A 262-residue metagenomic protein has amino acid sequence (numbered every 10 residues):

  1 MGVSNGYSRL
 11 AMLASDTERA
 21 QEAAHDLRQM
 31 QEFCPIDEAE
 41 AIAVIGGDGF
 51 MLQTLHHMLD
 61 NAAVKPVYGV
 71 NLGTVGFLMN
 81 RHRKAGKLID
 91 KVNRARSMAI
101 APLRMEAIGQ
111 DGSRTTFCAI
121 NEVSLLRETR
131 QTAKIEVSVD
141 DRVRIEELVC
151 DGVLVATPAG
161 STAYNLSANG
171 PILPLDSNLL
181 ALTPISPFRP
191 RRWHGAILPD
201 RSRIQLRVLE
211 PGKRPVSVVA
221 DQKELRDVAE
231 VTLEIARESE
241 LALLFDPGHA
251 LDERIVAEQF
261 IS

Functional and structural regions predicted by a protein language model:
M1-I45, M51-D60, H82-A99, A107-F117: ATP/NTP phosphate-donor binding region
S15, G73-G152: Catalytic core of DAGKc-family lipid kinases
A43, N71, V123, Q222: A residue-level signal for conserved active-site and pocket-lining positions in enzyme catalytic cores
G47-F50, G73-V75, A159-S161: Short glycine-rich anion-binding loops that position phosphate/pyrophosphate groups of nucleotides and phosphorylated
D60-A63, L173-P174, A196-L198: Short, conserved loop/helix-junction motifs that constitute active-site signature segments in enzyme catalytic cores
K65-Y68: Proline-centered loop/turn at the N-terminus of a beta-strand
F117, L125, R130, D140-I145 (+1 more regions): ATP/nucleoside-binding phosphotransfer catalytic cores, i.e., glycine-rich phosphate-binding loops
E147-C150, L154-R191: Gly/Ser/Thr-rich active-site loops/lids in small-molecule metabolic enzymes that frequently grip phosphoryl groups
